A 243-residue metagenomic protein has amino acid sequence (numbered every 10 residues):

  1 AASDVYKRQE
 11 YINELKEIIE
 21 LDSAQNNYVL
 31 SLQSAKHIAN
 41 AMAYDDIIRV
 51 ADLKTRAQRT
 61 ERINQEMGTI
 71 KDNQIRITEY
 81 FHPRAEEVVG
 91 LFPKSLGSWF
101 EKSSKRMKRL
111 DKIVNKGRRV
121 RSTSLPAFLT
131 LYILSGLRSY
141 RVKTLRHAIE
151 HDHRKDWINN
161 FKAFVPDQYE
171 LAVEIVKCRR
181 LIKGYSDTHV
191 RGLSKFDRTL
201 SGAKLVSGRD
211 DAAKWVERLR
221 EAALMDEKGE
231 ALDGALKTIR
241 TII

Functional and structural regions predicted by a protein language model:
A2-Y6: Short, small-residue-biased leader/transition segments that mark boundaries at the very start of proteins
K7-N26, R154-A163: Short amphipathic alpha-helical segments and their helix-coil junctions
E20-S34, Y169-V173: Structural motif
N26-S31, V50, D211-A212: Short, surface-exposed acidic
Y44-D46: Soluble, non-transmembrane catalytic domains of enzymes that act on hydrophobic metabolites at membranes
A51-I243: C-terminal amphipathic alpha-helical interaction region
